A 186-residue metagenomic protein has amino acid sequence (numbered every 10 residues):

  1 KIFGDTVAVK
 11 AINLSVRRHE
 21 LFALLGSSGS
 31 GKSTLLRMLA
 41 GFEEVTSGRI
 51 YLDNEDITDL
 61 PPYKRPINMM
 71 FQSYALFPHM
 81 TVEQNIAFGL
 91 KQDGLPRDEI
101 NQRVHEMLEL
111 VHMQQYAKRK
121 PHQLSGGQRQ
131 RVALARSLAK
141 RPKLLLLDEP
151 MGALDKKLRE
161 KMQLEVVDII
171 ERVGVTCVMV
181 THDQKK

Functional and structural regions predicted by a protein language model:
L25-S27: The feature captures the beta-strand-to-loop junction immediately N-terminal to the Walker
D56-T58, K91, D98-Y116, V167-G174: Conserved ABC ATPase "signature" region
D59, K120-L124, Q128: Conserved ABC ATPase signature
M80-F88: Short coil-to-helix segment of the ABC ATPase nucleotide-binding domain corresponding to the Q-loop/switch region
A139-K143: A short, proline-enriched helix->beta-strand linker immediately N-terminal to the Walker B motif in ABC-type P-loop
L145-D148: Catalytic Walker B motif of ABC-type/P-loop ATPase nucleotide-binding domains
